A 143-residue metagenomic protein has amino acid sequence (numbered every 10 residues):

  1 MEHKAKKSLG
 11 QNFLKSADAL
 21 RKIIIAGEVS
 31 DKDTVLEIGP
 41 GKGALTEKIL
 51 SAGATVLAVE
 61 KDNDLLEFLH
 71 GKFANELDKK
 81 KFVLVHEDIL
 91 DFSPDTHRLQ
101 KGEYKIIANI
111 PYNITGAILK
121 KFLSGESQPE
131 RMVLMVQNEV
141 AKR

Functional and structural regions predicted by a protein language model:
M1-R143: Catalytic cores of RNA-modifying enzymes
